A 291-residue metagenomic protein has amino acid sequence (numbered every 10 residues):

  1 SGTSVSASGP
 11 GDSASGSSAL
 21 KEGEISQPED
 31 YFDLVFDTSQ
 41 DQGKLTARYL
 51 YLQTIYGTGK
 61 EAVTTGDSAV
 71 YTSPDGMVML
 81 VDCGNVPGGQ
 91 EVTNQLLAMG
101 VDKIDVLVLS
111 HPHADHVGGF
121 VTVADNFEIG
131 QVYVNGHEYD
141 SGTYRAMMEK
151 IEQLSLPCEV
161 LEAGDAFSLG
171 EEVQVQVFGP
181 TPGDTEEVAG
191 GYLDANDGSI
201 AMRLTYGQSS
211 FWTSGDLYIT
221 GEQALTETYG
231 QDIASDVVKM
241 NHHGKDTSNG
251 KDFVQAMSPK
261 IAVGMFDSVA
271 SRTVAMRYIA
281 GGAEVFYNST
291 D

Functional and structural regions predicted by a protein language model:
S1-T3: Sec-dependent N-terminal signal peptides of Gram-positive bacterial secreted proteins and lipoproteins
G9-K103, E152, V160-I233: Core dinuclear metal-dependent hydrolase active-site scaffold
Y51, C83, G136, G215-L217 (+3 more regions): Active-site proximal loops enriched in glycine and acidic residues that flank catalytic Cys/His/Asp and coordinate
P74-M79, V86-H137, T228-K245, S258-V263: Active-site metal-binding motif and surrounding structural segment of the metallo-beta-lactamase
V86-G88, P112-V117, Y139-G142, D165-S168 (+3 more regions): Active-site environment of divalent metal-dependent phosphoester hydrolases
N94, V117-N126, S141-M148, G250-V254 (+1 more regions): Metal-dependent catalytic neighborhoods of phosphoester/phosphodiester hydrolases
Q131, E138-N196, I261, F266-D291: Binuclear metal-ion centers of metallo-dependent hydrolases, dominated by the metallo-beta-lactamase
T228-Y229, Q255, I279-A280: Short, solvent-exposed amphipathic alpha-helical segments in soluble enzyme and RNA/protein-processing domains
